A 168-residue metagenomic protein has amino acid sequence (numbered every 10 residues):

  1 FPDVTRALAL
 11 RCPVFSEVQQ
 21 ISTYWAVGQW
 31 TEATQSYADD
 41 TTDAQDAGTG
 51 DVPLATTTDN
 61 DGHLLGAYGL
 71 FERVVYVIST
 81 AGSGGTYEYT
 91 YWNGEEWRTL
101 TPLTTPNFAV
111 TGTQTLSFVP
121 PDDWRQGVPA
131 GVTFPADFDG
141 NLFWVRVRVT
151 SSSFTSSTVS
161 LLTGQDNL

Functional and structural regions predicted by a protein language model:
F1-L168: Signature of Asx- and small-polar-rich beta-strand/turn repeats characteristic of beta-solenoid architectures
